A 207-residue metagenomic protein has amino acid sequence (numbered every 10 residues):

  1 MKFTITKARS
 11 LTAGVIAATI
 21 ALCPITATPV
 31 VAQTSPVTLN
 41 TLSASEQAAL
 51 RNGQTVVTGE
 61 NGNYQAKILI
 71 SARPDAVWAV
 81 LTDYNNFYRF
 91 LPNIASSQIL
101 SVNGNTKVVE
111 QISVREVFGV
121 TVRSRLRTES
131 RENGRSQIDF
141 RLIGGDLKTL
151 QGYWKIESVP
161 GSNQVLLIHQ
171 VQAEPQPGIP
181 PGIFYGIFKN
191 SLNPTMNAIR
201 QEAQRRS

Functional and structural regions predicted by a protein language model:
K2-I16: Bacterial N-terminal signal peptides that target proteins for export
I20-P29: C-terminal segment of classical bacterial N-terminal signal peptides
P29-V102: Hydrophobic ligand-binding cavity/cleft-lining segments
E60, Q98-D146, N197-R206: Glycine-rich portal/gate segments that line the openings of hydrophobic small-molecule binding cavities
S71-P74, I99-N105, E129-S136, K155-L166: A short, structured loop/turn motif at beta-sheet edges
P74, N86, V114-V117, G145-L147 (+1 more regions): Solvent-exposed loop/turn segments at secondary-structure junctions within structured extracellular/periplasmic domains
T82-P92, S96, F188, L192-Q204: Sec-exported extracytoplasmic/periplasmic mature domains
L142-N190: Beta-strand/loop substructures that line and gate deep hydrophobic ligand-binding cavities in soluble
